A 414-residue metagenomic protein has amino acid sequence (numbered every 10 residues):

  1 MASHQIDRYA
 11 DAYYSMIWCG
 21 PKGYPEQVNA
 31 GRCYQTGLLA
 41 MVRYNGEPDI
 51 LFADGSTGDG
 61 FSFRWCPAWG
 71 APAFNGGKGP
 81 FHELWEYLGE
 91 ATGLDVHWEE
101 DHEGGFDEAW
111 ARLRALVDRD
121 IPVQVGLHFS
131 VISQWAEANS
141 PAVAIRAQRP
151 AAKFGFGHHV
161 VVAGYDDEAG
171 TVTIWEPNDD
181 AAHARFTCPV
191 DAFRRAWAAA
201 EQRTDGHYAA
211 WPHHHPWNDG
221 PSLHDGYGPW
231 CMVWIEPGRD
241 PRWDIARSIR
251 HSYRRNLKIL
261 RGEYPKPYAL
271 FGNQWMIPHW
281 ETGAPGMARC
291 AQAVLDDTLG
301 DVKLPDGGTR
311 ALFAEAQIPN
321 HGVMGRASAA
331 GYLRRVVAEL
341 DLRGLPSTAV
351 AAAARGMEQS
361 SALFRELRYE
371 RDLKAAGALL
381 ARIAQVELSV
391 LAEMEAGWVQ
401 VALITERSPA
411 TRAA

Functional and structural regions predicted by a protein language model:
A2-R112, Y208-H224, R242, L373: Cysteine-nucleophile protease catalytic domains, especially the papain-like/related folds used in DUB/UBL proteases
G31, G77, F81, H102 (+10 more regions): Intrinsic-disorder-associated interaction segments
L51-R64, G105-D179, H183, W398-V399: Active-site-adjacent substructure of cysteine-protease-like catalytic cores
L116, N178, P189, A378 (+1 more regions): Hydrophobic/basic alpha-helical segments enriched in Actinobacteria
R146-R149, K153-F154, Y165-G325, E339: Noncatalytic regulatory segments and standalone regulatory/sensor domains
V302-A414: Charged, long alpha-helical assembly modules
